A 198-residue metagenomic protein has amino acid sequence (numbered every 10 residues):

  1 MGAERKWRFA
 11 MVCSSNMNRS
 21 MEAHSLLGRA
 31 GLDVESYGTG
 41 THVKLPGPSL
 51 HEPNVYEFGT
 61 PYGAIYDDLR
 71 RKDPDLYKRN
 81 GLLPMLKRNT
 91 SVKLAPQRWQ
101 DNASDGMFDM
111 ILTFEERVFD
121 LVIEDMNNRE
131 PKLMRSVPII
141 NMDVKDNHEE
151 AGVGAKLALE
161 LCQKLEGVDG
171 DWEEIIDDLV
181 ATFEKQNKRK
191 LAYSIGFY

Functional and structural regions predicted by a protein language model:
M1-Y198: Short polar/charged helix/loop
